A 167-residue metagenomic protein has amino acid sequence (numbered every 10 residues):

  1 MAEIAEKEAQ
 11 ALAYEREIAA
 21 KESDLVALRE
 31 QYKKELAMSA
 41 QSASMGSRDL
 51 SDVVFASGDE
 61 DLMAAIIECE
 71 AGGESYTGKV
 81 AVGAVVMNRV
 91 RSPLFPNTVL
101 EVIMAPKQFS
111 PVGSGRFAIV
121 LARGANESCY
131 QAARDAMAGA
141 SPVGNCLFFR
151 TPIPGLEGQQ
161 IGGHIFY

Functional and structural regions predicted by a protein language model:
M1-S51: Alpha-helical oligomerization segments with coiled-coil/rod-like character
M45-Y167: Bacterial extracytoplasmic/cell-wall-associated proteins, especially those involved in peptidoglycan
